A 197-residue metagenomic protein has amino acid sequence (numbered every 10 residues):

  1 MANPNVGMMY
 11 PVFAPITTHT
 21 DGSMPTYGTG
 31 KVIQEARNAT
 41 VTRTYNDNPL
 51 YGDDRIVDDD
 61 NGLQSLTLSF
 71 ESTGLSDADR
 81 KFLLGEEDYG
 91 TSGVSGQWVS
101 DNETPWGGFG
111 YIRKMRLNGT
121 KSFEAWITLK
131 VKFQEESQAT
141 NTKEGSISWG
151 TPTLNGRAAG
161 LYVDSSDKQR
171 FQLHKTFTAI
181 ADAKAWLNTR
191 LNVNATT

Functional and structural regions predicted by a protein language model:
M1-T40, T196-T197: Polar/acidic, low-complexity leader/linker segments enriched in S/T/G and N/D
G28-L68: N-terminal interaction modules that seed assembly of large macromolecular complexes
R55-R80, S148-L161: Oligomerization/assembly interface segments of phage tail-like spikes and tubes
N61, Q97-N102, L117-G119, T140-G150: Exposed beta-sheet edge/beta-hairpin loop segments within beta-rich domains
S72-S76, R113-L117, K132-E135, A158-Y162: Beta-strand elements of well-folded, non-transmembrane domains
S76-D101: Charged, amphipathic alpha-helical segments
V99-E136: Short helix-loop boundary/capping segments
V131-T197: Mixed-charge, glycine-accented linear interaction segment located at domain edges/termini
